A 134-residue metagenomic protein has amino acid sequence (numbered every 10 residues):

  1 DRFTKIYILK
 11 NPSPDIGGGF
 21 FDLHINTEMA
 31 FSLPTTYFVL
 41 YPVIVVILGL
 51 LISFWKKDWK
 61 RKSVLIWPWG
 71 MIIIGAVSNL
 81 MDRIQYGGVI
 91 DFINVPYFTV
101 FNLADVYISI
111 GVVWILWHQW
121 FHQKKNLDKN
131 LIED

Functional and structural regions predicted by a protein language model:
R2-D134: Alpha-helical transmembrane bundles and membrane-interface segments of multipass inner-membrane proteins
